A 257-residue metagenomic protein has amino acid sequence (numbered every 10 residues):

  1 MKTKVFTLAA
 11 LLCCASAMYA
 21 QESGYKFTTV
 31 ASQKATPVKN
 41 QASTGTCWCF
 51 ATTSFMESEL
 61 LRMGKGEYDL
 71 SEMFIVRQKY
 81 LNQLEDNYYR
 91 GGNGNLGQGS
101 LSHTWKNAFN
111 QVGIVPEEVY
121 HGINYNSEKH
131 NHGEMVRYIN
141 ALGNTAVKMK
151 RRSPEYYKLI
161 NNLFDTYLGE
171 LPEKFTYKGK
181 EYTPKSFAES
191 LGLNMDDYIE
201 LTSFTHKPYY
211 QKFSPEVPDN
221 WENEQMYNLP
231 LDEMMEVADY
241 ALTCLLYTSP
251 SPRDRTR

Functional and structural regions predicted by a protein language model:
M1-E22: Bacterial Sec-dependent N-terminal signal peptides
M18, F27, M73, Y247: A broad, low-specificity signal marking well-ordered, structured residues that form hydrophobic/aromatic
E22-V30: N-terminal regions that are enriched for targeting/export leaders and immediately downstream pro/stem segments
S32-N87, S100-G169, T243: Active-site nucleophile-adjacent alpha helix/oxyanion-hole segment immediately C-terminal to the catalytic cysteine
Q33-G45, R90-L96, N220-N228: Second-shell loop/turn segments in exported
Y120-N124, K178-K180, R253: Short coil/turn segments at secondary-structure boundaries
E134-L246: Core regions of eukaryotic protease modules
Y247-R257: Single conserved hydrophobic/aromatic residue that forms the stacking wall/gate of nucleotide- or nucleobase-binding
